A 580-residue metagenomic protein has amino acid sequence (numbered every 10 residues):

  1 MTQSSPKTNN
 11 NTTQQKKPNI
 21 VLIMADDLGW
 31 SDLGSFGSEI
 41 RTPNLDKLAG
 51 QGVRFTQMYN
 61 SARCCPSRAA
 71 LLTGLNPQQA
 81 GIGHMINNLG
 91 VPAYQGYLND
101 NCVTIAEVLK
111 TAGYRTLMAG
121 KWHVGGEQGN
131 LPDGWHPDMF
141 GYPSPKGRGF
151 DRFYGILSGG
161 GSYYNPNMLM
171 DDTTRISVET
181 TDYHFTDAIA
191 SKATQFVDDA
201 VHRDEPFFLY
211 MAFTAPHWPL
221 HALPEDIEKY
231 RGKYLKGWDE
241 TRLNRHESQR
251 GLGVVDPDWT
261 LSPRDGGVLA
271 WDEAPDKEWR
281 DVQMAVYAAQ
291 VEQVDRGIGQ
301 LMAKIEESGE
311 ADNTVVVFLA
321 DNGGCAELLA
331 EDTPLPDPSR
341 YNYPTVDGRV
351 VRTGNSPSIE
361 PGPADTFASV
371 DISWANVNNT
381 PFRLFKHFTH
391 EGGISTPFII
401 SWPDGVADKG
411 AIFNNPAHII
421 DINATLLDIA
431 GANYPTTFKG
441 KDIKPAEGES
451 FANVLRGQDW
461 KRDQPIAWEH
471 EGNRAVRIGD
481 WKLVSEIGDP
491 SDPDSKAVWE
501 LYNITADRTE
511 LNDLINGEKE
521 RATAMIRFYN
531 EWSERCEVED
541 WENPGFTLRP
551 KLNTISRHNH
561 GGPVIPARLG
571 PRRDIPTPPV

Functional and structural regions predicted by a protein language model:
M1-E500, I504-E534, E539-V580: Formylglycine-dependent sulfatase
